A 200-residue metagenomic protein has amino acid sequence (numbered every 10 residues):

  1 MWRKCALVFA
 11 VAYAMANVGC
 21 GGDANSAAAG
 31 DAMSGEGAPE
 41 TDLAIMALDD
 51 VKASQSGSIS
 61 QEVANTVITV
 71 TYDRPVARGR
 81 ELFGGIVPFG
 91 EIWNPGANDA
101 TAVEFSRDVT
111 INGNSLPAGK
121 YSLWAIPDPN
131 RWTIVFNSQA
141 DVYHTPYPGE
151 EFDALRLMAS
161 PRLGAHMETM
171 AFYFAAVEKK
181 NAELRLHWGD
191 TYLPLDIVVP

Functional and structural regions predicted by a protein language model:
M1-L7: Bacterial N-terminal signal peptides that target proteins for export
L7-A14: Hydrophobic helical h-region of N-terminal Sec-dependent signal peptides in bacterial secretory/periplasmic proteins
A16-G19: C-terminal motif of bacterial Sec signal peptides marking the signal peptidase cleavage site
G21-A24: Bacterial signal peptide processing site
A38-A100: N-terminal secretory signal peptides
D73-P75, D108, I126-N130, N137-D141 (+4 more regions): Solvent-exposed coil/turn segments that connect beta secondary-structure elements in extracytoplasmic/periplasmic
E91-V142: Mid-length scaffold segments of soluble, non-membrane domains
D141-N181, R185: Surface-exposed, gly/pro-biased binding rims or lids
